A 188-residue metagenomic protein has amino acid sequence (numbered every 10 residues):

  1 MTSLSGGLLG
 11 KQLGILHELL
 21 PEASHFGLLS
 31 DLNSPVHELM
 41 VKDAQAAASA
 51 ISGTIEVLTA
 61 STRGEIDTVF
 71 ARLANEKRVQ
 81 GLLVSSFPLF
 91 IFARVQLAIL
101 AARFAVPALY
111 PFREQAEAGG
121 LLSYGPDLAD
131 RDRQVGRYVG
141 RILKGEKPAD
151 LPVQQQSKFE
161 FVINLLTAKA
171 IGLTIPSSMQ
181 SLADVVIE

Functional and structural regions predicted by a protein language model:
M1-E188: Short hydrophobic alpha-helices and adjacent helix-cap/hinge residues
